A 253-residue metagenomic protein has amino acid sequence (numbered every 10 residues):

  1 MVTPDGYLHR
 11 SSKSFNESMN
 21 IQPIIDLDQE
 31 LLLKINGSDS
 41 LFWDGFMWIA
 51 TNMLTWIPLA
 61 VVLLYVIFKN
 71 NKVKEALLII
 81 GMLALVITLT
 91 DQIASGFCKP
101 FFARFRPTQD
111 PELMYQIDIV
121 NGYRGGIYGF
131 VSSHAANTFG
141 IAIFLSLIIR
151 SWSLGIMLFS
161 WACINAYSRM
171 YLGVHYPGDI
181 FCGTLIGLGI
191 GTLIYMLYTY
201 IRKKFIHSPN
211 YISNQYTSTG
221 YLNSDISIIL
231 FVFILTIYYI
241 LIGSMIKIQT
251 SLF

Functional and structural regions predicted by a protein language model:
Y7, S12-P58, A94-R124, I246-F253: N-terminal transmembrane-helix/juxtamembrane module of multi-pass inner/ER membrane proteins
N20, G81-F101, I234-L241: N-terminal signal-anchor transmembrane alpha helix
A50-I67, G81, H134-N137, M157: Hydrophobic alpha-helical transmembrane segments
M53-L54, K72-V73, I149-S153: Transmembrane helix interruption/hinge and helix-loop junction motifs
L63, L89-C98, I190-R202: Alpha-helical membrane-inserting segments
Y65-I93, L154-I156: Interfacial segments of alpha-helical transmembrane regions
D118-L252: Membrane-embedded catalytic cores of phosphoryl/pyrophosphoryl-handling enzymes
